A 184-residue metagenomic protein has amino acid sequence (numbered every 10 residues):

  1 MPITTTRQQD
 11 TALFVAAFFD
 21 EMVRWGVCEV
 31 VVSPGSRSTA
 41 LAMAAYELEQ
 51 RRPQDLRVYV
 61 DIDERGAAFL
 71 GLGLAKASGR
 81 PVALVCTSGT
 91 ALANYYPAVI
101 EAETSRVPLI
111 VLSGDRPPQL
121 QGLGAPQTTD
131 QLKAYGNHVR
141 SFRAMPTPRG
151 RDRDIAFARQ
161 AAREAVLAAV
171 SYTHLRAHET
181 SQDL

Functional and structural regions predicted by a protein language model:
P2-S88: Thiamine diphosphate
L41-A45, L72, Y95-P97, Q121-A125: Short acidic, glycine/serine/threonine-rich loops at helix termini
L70-L74, A98-E101, A134-Y135, A168: Hydrophobic/aromatic ligand-binding patch that stacks against planar heteroaromatic rings of cofactors or nucleotides
G73, P117-A134: Active-site-proximal loop->helix
R80, T128-Y172: Conserved thiamine diphosphate
I100-P118, H138: Hydrophobic or amphipathic alpha-helical targeting/insertion segments
T173-T180: Conserved small/polar residues in nucleotide/adenosyl-binding loops
